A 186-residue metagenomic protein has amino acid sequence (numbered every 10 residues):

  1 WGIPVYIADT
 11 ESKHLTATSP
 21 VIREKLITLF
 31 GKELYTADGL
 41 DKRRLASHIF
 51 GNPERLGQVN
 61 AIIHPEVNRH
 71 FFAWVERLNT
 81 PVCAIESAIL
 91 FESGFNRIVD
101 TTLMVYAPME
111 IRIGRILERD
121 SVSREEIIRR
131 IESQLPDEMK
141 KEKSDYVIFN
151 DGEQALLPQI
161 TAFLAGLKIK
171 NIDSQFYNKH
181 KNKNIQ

Functional and structural regions predicted by a protein language model:
W1-Y6: A conserved segment at the C-terminal end of the G1
T10-N79: ATP-dependent small-molecule kinase phosphotransfer cores that center on conserved nucleotide phosphate-binding segments
E11-H14, L90, E153-Q154: Short histidine/acidic/glycine/proline-rich micro-motifs that form metal- and phosphate-coordinating active-site loops
H14, H48, R55-Q58, E86-S87 (+3 more regions): Residue-level recognition of specific faces of alpha-helices
R23, I27, K42-A46, L56 (+6 more regions): A general structural signal for well-ordered alpha-helical segments in protein cores
V59, A84, I148: Residue-level signature of catalytic and energy-coupling elements of molecular machines, predominantly ATP/GTP-dependent
R69-R77, C83-R119: ATP-dependent NMP and nucleoside kinases share a basic, alpha-helical "lid"
H70-F71, R97-I98, E118, V122-K181: Small-molecule kinase domains that catalyze NTP-dependent phosphoryl transfer to phosphate-bearing small molecules
